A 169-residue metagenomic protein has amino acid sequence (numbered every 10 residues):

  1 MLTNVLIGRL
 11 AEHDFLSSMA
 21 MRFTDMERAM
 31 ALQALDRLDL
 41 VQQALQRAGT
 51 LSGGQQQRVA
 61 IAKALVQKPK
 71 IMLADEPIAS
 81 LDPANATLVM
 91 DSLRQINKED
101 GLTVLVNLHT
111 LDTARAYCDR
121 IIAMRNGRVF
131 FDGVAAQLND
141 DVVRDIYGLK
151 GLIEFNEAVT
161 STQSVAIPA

Functional and structural regions predicted by a protein language model:
L6, H13, S17-Q42: Conserved ABC ATPase "signature" region
R47-L51, Q55: Conserved ABC ATPase signature
K68: Conserved catalytic motifs of ABC-family nucleotide-binding domains
M72-D75: Catalytic Walker B motif of ABC-type/P-loop ATPase nucleotide-binding domains
P83-N85: Helix N-cap at the start of a conserved alpha-helix in ABC-type nucleotide-binding domains
L108-H109: H-loop/switch region of ABC-family ATPase nucleotide-binding domains
